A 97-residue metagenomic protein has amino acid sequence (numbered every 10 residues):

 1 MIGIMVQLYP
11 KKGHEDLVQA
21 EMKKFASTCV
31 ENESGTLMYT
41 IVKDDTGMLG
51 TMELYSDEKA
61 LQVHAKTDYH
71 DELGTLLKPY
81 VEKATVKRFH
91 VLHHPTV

Functional and structural regions predicted by a protein language model:
I2-I4, G35-L37, E82: A generic structural signal for short beta-strands and their flanking turns/coil linkers
I2-L8, T40-A65: Short, well-ordered beta-strand segments in beta-rich or mixed alpha/beta enzyme and ligand-binding folds
K11: Residue-level recognition of the GNAT/N-acetyltransferase active site
H14-D16, K59, H94: Residue-level signal for secondary-structure boundary sites
H14-L37, E72-L73: Short amphipathic alpha-helical segments
M22, E53, A65, G74-L77: Short, flexible helix/strand-to-coil boundary loops that buttress conserved ligand/catalytic motifs in alpha/beta
N32, T40-M48, G74-V97: Glycine-rich beta-strand-turn "strand-cap" elements at beta-sheet edges
